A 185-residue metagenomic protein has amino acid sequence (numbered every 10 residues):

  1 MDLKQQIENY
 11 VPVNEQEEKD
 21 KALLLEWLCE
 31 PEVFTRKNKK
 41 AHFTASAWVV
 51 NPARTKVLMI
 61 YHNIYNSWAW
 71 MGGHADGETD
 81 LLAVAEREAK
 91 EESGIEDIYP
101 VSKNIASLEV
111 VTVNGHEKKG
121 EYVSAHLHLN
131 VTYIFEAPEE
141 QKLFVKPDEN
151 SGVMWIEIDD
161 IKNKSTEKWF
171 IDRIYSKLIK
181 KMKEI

Functional and structural regions predicted by a protein language model:
D2-L3: Non-transmembrane, interaction-prone alpha-helical and coil segments associated with secretion and export
V11-S46: Acidic, metal-coordinating catalytic segment for phosphate/diphosphate chemistry, firing primarily on the Nudix
T35-W70: N-terminal strand-loop-strand
S67-G73, W155-I156: A short, polar/proline- and glycine-enriched secondary-structure boundary/capping micro-motif
D76-W169: Unchanged
T166-I185: Charged phosphate-binding loop/patch that engages nucleotide di/tri-phosphates or the phosphate backbone of nucleic
